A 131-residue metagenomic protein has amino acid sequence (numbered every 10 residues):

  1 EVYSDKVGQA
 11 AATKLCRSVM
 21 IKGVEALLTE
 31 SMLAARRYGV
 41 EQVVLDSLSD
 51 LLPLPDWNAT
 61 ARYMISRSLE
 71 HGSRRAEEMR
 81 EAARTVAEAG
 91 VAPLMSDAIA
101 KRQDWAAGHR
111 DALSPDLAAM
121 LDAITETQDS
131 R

Functional and structural regions predicted by a protein language model:
E1-V7: A short, charged helix-loop
G8-A12: Disorder-to-helix initiation segments
T13-D116: Helical "substrate-binding/catalytic lid" subdomain of Rossmann-like NAD(P)-dependent dehydrogenases/reductases
L113-R131: Short, basic/aromatic-enriched C-terminal tail that caps enzymatic domains
